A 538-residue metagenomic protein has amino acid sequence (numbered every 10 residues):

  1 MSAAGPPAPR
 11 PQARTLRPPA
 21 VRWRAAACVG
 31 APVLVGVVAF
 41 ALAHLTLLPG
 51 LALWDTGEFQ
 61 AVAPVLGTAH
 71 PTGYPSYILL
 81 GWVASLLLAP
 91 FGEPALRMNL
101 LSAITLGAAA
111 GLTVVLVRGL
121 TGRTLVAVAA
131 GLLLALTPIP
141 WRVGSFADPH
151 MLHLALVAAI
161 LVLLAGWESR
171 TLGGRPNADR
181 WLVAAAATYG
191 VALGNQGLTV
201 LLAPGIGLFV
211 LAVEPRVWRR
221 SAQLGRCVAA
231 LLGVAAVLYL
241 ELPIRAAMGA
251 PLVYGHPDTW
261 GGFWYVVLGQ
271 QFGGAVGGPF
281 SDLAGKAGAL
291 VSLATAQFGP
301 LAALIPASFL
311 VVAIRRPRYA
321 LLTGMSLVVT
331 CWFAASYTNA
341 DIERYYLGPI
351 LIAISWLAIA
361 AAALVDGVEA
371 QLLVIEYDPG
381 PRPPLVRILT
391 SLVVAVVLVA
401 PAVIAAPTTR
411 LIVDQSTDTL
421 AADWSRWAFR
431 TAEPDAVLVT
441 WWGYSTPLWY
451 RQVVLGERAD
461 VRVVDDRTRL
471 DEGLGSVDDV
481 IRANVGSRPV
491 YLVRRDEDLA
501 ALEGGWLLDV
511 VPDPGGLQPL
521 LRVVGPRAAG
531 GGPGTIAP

Functional and structural regions predicted by a protein language model:
V29, L34-V37, T113-L136, G173-R180 (+3 more regions): Transmembrane-helix signature of polytopic, membrane-embedded enzymes that assemble or transfer cell-envelope glycans
V62-V65, A130-A135, A158, R180-N195 (+1 more regions): Membrane-interface alpha helices of multi-pass inner-membrane proteins
L100-T121, A159-L163, A307, A358-I359: Transmembrane-helix motifs of polytopic, lipid-linked glycan transferases
R118-T124, I160-A184, V191-A192, V210-R216: Membrane-interface transmembrane helices that cradle and orient dolichyl/undecaprenyl
S145-H150: Short acidic/glycine- and proline-prone juxtamembrane loop motifs at membrane-interface regions of multi-pass membrane
T295-P317: Hydrophobic, aromatic-rich transmembrane alpha-helices and their immediate juxtamembrane boundary segments
L321-L322, W332-L373: Hydrophobic/aromatic-rich transmembrane helices and adjacent perimembrane loops
A360, T390-T417: Transmembrane alpha-helical segments
